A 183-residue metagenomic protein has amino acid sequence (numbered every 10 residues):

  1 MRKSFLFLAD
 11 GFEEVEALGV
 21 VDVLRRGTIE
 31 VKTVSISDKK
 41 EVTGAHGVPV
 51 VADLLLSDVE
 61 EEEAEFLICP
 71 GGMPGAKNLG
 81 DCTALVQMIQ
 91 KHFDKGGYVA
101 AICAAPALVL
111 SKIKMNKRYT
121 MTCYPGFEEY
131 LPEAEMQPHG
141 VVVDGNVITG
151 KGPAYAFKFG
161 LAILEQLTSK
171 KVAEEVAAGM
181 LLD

Functional and structural regions predicted by a protein language model:
R2-L6, F12, G27-S35, D53-L55 (+1 more regions): Active-site-adjacent pocket-lining segments in enzyme domains
F12-E16, E41: Short N-terminal binding/cap micro-motifs at the start of the first secondary-structure element
L18, S35-D38: Short glycine/proline-centered loop/turn elements that form peptide/ligand docking sites
V21: Histidine-anchored nucleotide/phosphate-binding helix
K39-H46: Membrane-interfacial amphipathic helices and adjacent loop/beta segments that form the lipid-substrate binding surface
H46-L54: Short gly/ser/thr-rich secondary-structure transition/capping motifs
